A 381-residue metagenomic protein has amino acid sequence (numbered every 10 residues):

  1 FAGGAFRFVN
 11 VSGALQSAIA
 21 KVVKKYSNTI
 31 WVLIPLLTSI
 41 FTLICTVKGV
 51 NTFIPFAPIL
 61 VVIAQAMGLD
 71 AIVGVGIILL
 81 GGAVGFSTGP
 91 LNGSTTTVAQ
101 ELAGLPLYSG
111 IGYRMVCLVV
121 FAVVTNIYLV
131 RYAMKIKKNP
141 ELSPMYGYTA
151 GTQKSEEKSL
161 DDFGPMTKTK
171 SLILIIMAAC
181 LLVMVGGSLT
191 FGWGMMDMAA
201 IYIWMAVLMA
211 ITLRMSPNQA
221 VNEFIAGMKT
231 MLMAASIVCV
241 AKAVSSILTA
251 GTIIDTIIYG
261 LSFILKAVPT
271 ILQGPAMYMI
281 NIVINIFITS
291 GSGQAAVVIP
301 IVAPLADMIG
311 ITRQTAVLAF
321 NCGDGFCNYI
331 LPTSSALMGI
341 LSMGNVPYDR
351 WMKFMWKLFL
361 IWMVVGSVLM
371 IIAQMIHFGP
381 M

Functional and structural regions predicted by a protein language model:
F1-Q16, W193-T256: Core transmembrane alpha-helical segments of multi-pass membrane transporters/permeases
F1-R7, I40-T42, G85, V116-V130 (+5 more regions): Hydrophobic core segments of alpha-helical transmembrane domains in multi-pass membrane transport and ion-translocation
I19-A20, T52-I63, G93-A103, S292-L305 (+1 more regions): Re-entrant/interfacial helical elements at transmembrane boundaries that shape and gate the permeation pathway
N28-I59, C239-A243, L248, I264-P304 (+2 more regions): Hydrophobic alpha-helical transmembrane segments of multi-pass integral membrane proteins, predominantly secondary
I30-C45, L69-S87, G110, V119 (+2 more regions): Alpha-helical transmembrane segments of multi-pass membrane proteins
G49, P55, D70-L102, Y113-T152: Transmembrane-helix bundle segments that line or gate the permeation/cavity pathway in multi-pass membrane proteins
G89-V116, M308-T315, S335-M381: Transmembrane alpha-helical segments and their short flanking loops that form helix-hairpins/helix-helix interfaces
I111-E223, K353, M375-M381: Long, contiguous bundles of hydrophobic transmembrane helices that form the permeation core of multi-pass
